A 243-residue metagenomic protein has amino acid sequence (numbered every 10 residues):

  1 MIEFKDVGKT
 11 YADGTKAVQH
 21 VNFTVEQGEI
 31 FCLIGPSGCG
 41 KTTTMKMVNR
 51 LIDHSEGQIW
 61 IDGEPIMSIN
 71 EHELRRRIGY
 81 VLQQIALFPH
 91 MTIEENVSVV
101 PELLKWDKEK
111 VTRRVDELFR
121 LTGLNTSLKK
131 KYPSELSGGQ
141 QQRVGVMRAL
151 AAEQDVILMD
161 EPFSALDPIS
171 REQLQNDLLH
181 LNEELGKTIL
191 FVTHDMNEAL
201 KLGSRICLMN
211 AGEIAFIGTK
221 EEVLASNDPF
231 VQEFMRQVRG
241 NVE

Functional and structural regions predicted by a protein language model:
N49: Helix-to-loop junction immediately C-terminal to a conserved catalytic motif
E94-E102, T112, D116: Short helical segment in ABC ATPase nucleotide-binding domains corresponding to the A-loop/adjacent helical element
E109-S127, H180: Conserved ABC ATPase "signature" region
Y132-L136, Q140: Conserved ABC ATPase signature
S134, A152, L158: Conserved signature/switch motifs of ABC ATPase nucleotide-binding domains
R171-L185: Helical segment within the ABC ATPase nucleotide-binding domain
A211-G212, V223: Conserved ABC ATPase "signature" C-loop
I217-G218: ABC ATPase "signature
